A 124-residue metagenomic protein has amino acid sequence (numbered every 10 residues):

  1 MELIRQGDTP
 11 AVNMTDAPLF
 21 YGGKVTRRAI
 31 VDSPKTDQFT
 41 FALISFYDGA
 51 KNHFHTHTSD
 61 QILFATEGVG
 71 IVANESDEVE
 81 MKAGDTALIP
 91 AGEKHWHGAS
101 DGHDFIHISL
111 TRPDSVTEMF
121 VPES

Functional and structural regions predicted by a protein language model:
M1-Q38, E118-S124: A short, N-terminal "cap"/entry segment at the start of jelly-roll beta-barrel domains of the cupin/DSBH fold
K35, A91-T117: Ligand-binding loop in jelly-roll beta-barrel domains
A42-H57, A91: Conserved short histidine dyad/triad with adjacent acidic residue
A50, F105-H107, V121: Ligand-binding pocket scaffold of soluble enzyme catalytic domains
N52-F54, V72-A73, H95-D101: Short beta-strand His + acidic residue motifs that chelate non-heme Fe in jelly-roll/DSBH and cupin folds
S59-I71, E75: Glycine- and acidic-residue-biased ligand/ion/polar-headgroup-sensing regions
S76-G92: Short acidic-glycine-tyrosine-enriched beta hairpin
